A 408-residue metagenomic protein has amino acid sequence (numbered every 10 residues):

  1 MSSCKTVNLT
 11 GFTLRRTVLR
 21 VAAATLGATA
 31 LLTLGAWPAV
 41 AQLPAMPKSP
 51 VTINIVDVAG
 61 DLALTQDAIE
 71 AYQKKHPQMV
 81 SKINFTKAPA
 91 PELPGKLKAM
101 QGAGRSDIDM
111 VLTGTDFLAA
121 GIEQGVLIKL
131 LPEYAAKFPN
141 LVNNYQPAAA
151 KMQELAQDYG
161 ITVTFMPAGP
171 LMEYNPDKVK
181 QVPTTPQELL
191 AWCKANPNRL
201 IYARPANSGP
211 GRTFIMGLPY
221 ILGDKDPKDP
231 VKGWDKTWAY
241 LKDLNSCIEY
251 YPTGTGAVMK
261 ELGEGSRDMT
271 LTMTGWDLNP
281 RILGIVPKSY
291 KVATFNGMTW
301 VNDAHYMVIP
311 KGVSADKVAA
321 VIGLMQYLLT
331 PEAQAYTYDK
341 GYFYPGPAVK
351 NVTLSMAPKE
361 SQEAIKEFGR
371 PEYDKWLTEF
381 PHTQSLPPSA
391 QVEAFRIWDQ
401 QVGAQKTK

Functional and structural regions predicted by a protein language model:
L14-A23: N-terminal export leaders
A22-A36: Bacterial N-terminal signal peptides
L43-A120: Early extracytoplasmic/lumenal segment of secretory-pathway proteins
V58-Q66, A88-P91, T113-A257, E261: Extracytoplasmic ligand-binding site segments that recognize negatively charged/polar headgroups
L171-K178, P219-I221, A304-K317, Y336-T337: A bilobed periplasmic-binding-protein/Venus flytrap-type ligand-binding module shared by bacterial periplasmic
C247-S314, L354-E363: Extracytoplasmic/periplasmic substrate-binding proteins
M307-K375: Mature extracytoplasmic/periplasmic domains
P371-K408: Conserved C-terminal helix/tail region of periplasmic/extracytoplasmic solute-binding proteins
